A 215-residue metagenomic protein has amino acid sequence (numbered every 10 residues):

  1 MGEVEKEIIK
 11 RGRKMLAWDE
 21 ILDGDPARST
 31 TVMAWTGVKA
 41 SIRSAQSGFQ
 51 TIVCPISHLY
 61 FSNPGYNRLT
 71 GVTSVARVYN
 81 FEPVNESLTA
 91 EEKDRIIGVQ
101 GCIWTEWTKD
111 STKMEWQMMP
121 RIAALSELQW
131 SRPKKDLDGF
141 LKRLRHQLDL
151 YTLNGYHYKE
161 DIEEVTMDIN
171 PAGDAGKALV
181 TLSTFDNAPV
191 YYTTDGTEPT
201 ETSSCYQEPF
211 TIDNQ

Functional and structural regions predicted by a protein language model:
M1-F49: Active-site neighborhood of glycoside hydrolase catalytic domains
K6, L22-A27, K39-S41, L59-N63 (+2 more regions): Flexible loop/turn segments at secondary-structure boundaries
A17-E20, A34-T36, V53-S57, Q100-I103 (+2 more regions): Active-site proximal loops enriched in glycine and acidic residues that flank catalytic Cys/His/Asp and coordinate
D25-A34, G65-V75: Short low-complexity, flexible loop/linker segments enriched in glycine and/or proline with clustered acidic
S44-P55, L69-V75: Active-site rim recognition segments
P55-F61, S74-R145: Substrate-binding cleft of secreted/luminal carbohydrate-active enzymes
K135-Q215: Short, compositionally stereotyped local motifs that mark structural "simplifiers"
